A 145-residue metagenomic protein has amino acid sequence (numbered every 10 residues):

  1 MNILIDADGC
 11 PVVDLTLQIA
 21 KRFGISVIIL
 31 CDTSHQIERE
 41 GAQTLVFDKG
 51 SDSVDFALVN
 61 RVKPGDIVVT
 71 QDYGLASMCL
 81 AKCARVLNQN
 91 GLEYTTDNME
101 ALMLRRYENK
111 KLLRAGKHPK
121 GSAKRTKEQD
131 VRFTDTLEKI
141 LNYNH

Functional and structural regions predicted by a protein language model:
N2-H145: Nuclease catalytic cores that cleave nucleic-acid phosphodiester bonds, predominantly acidic two-metal-ion
